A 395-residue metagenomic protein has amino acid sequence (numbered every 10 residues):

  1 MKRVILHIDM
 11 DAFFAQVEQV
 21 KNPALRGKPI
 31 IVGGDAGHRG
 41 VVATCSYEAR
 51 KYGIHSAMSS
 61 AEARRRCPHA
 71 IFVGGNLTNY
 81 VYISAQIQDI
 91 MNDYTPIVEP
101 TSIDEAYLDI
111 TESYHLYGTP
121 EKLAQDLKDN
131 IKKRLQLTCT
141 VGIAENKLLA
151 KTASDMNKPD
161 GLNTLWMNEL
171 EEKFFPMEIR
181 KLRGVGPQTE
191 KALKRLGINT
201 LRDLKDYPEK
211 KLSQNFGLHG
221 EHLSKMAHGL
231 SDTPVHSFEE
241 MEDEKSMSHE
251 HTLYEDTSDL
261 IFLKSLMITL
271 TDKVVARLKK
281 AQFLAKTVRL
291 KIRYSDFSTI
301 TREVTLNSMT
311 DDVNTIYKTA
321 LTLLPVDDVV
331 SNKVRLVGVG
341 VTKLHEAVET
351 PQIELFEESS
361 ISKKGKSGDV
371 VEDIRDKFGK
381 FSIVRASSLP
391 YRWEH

Functional and structural regions predicted by a protein language model:
M1-I8, P100, K245, G340-T350: Active-site-proximal helix-loop elements at catalytic-domain edges
M1-K225, F238, I361-H395: Gly/Gly-Pro- and Ser/Thr-rich, intrinsically disordered tail segments characteristic of DNA damage-repair and tolerance
H7, K181, K191-K333: DNA-contacting surface of Y-family translesion DNA polymerases
F13, A36-R39, S295-S298, L344-A347: Short, charged/polar surface micro-motifs in flexible loops or helix N-caps
K28, C139, D160, K286-V288 (+2 more regions): Change "...and in nucleic-acid phosphodiester-cleaving endonucleases..." to "...and in nucleic-acid processing enzymes
A106-E112, T301-V304, P351-E357: Short, hydrophobic beta-strand segments
E145-L148, G229, L284-Y294, L336-H345 (+1 more regions): A glycine-rich phosphate-binding loop feature that marks nucleotide/adenosyl-phosphate handling sites
S308-H395: Acidic, metal-coordinating catalytic segment for phosphate/diphosphate chemistry, firing primarily on the Nudix
